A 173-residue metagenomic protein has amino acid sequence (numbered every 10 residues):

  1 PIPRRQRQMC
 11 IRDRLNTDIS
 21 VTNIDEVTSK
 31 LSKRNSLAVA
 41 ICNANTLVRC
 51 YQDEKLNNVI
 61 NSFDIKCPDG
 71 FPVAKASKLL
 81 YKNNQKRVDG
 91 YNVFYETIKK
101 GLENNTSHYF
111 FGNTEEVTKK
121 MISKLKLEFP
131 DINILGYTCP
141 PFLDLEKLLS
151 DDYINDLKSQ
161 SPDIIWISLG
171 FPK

Functional and structural regions predicted by a protein language model:
P1-I11: Single conserved hydrophobic/aromatic residue that forms the stacking wall/gate of nucleotide- or nucleobase-binding
P3, V59, D156-K158: Structural alpha-helical scaffold elements that stabilize or flank donor/cofactor-binding regions in carbohydrate
R12-N92: N-terminal nucleotide/polyanion-binding subdomain common to many enzyme families
I41, F111, G136-Y137, W166-S168: Short, conserved beta-strand edge motifs with alternating hydrophobic and charged residues
D64, L135, D163: Conserved acidic residues
A74, K78-D156, Q160: Conserved beta-alpha
G112-E116, S168-K173: Active-site glycine- and acidic-residue-rich loops that bind and position anionic ligands or nucleotide-like cofactors
L157-F171: Proline-aspartate-enriched helix->loop->beta-strand connector
